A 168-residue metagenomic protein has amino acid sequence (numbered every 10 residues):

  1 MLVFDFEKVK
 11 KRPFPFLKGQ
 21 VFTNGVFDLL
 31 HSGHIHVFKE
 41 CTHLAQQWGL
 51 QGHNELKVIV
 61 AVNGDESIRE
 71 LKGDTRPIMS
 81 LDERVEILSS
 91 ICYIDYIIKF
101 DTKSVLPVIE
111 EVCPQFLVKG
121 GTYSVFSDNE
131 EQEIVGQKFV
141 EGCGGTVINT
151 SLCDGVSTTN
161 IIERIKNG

Functional and structural regions predicted by a protein language model:
M1-G168: Nucleotidyltransferase catalytic core that binds NTPs
